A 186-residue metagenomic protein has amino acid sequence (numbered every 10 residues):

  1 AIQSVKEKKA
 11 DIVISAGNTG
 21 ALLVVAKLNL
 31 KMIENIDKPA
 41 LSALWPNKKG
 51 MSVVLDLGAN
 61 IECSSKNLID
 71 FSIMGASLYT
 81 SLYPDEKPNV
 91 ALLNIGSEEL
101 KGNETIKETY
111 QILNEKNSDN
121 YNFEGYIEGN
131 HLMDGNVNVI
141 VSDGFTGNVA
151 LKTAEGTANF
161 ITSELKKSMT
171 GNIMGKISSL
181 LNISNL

Functional and structural regions predicted by a protein language model:
A1-K38: N-terminal glycine-rich phosphate/adenylate-binding segment common to multiple enzyme folds
A1-K9, I61-E62, Y126-D134: Glycine-rich oxoanion-binding loops at beta->alpha junctions
S15-G17, L44-W45, V54-G58, L93-N94 (+1 more regions): Short beta-strand segments
N18-A21, L28, S97-E98, F145-N148: Short glycine-rich anion-binding loops that position phosphate/pyrophosphate groups of nucleotides and phosphorylated
V24-N29, K66-N67, G102-I106, L151-A154: Short acidic, glycine/serine/threonine-rich loops at helix termini
K27-A40, N47-V54, N136-I140, G144-L186: Glycine-rich phosphate/nucleotide-binding loop
A40-S52, S81-E86, V90: Mobile beta-alpha loop/short-helix "lid" or hinge segments that flank ligand
I61-G129, N138: Glycine-rich phosphate/diphosphate-binding loop of Rossmann-like nucleotide-binding domains
